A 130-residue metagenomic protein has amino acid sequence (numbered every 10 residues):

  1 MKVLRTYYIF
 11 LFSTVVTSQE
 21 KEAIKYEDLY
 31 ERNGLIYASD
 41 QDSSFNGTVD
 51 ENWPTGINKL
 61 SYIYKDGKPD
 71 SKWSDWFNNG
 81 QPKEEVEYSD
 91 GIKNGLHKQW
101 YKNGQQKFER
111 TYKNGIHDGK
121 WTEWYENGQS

Functional and structural regions predicted by a protein language model:
L4-T14: Sec-dependent N-terminal signal peptides
T14-S130: Glycine/tyrosine- and acidic-biased, solvent-exposed loop/turn segments at the edges of beta-strands
